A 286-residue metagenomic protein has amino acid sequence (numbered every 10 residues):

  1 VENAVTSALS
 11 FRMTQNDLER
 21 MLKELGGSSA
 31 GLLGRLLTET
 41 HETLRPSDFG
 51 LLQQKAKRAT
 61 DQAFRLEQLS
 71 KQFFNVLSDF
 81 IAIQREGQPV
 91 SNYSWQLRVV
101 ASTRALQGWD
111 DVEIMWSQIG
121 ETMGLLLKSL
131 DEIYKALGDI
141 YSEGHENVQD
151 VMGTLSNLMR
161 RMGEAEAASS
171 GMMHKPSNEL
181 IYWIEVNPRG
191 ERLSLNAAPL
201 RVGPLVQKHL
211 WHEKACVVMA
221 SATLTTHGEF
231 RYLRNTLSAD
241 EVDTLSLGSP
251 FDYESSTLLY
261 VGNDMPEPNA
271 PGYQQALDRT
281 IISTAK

Functional and structural regions predicted by a protein language model:
V1-K286: ASCE RecA-like P-loop NTPase motor cores that couple ATP hydrolysis to mechanical translocation on nucleic acids
